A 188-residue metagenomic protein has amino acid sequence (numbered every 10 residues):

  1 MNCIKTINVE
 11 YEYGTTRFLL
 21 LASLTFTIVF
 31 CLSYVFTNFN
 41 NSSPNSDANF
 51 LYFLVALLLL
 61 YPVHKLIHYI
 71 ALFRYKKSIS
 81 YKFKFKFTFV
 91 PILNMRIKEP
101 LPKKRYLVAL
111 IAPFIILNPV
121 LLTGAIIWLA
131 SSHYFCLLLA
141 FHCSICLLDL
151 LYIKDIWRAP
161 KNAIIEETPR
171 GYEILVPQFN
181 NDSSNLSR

Functional and structural regions predicted by a protein language model:
M1-N38, P91-L175: Metalloprotease/metallohydrolase-associated module, dominated by Zn2+-dependent proteases
C31-L32, P177-R188: Hydrophobic alpha-helical transmembrane segments
N41-S42, S80, L129: Membrane interface segments of multi-pass transport proteins and intramembrane proteases
S43-L57: Loop-to-helix transition at the N-terminal end of transmembrane alpha-helices
A56-L60, C143-C146: Alpha-helical transmembrane segments
L60-F73, P113: Active-site recognition of the HExxH zinc-binding catalytic motif
H68-Y81, A159: Catalytic Zn2+-binding segment of zinc metalloproteases
S78-R96: Juxtamembrane inter-helical linkers in multi-pass membrane proteins
